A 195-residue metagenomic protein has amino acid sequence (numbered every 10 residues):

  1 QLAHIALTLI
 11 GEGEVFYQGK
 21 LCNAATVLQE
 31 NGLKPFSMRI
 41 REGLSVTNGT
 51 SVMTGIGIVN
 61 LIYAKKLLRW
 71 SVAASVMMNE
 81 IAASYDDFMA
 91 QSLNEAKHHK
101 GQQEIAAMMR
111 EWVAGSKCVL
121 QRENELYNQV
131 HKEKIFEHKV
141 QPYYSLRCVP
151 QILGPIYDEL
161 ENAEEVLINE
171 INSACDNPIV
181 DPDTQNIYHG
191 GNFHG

Functional and structural regions predicted by a protein language model:
Q1-H99: Active-site cavity-forming subdomains of large catalytic enzyme subunits
N79-G195: Accessory "access/gating" subregions that flank catalytic or transport cores
